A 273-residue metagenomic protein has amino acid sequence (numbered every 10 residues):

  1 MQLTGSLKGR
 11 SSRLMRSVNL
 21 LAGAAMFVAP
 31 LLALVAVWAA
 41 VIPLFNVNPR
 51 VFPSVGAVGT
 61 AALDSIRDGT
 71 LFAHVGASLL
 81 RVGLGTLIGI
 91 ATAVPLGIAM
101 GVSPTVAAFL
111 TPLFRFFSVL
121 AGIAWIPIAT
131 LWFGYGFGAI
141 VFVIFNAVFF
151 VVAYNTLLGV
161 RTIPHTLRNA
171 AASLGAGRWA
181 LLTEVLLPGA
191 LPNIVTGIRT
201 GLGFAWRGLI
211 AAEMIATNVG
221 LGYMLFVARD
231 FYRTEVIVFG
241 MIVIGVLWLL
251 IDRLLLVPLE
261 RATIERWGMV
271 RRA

Functional and structural regions predicted by a protein language model:
M1-P30, L255-A273: Transmembrane alpha-helical segments of polytopic membrane transport and secretion proteins
R10-L20, L44-I88: Periplasmic/extracellular loop-to-transmembrane helix junction in inner-membrane transport proteins
A22-N46: N-terminal signal-anchor transmembrane alpha helix
L84-F114: Transmembrane-helix boundary motif in ABC transporter permease subunits
R115-V151, N155-G159: Generic hydrophobic transmembrane alpha-helix motif, especially the helices
F142, N146, W179-A212, E235 (+3 more regions): Transmembrane alpha-helices
N155-I198, L221, L225: Short cytoplasmic-facing helical segments at TM-TM junctions of multi-pass membrane proteins
L221-L259: Hydrophobic alpha-helical transmembrane segments of polytopic membrane proteins
